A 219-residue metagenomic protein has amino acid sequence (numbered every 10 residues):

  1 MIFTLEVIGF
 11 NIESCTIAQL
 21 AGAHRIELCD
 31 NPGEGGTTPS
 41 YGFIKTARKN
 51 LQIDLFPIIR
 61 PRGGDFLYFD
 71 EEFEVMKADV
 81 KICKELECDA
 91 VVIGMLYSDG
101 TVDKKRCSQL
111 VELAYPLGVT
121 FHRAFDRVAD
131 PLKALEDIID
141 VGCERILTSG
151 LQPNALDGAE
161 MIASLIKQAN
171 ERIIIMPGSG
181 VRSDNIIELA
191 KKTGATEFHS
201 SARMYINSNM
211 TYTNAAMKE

Functional and structural regions predicted by a protein language model:
F3-V7, I26-L28, A47, L55-I59 (+5 more regions): Hydrophobic faces of well-ordered beta-strands that scaffold small-molecule active sites in alpha/beta enzyme cores
F10-A21, L67-K81, D126-V141, I162-I175 (+1 more regions): Catalytic cores of alpha/beta
N11, D30-P32, P61-G63, Y97-D99 (+4 more regions): Active-site-proximal loop/turn and secondary-structure-junction residues that shape catalytic pockets, frequently
I12-S14, A23-R25, T37, F43-K104 (+1 more regions): Active-site beta->alpha loop and helix N-cap motifs at the rims of alpha/beta catalytic domains
H24-T37, I82-S98, C143-L156, T193-A215: Glycine-rich phosphate-binding active-site loops on the catalytic face of alpha/beta enzymes
G36-G63, V102-A124, A159-S183: Alpha-helix-loop-beta-strand connector modules within alpha/beta enzyme cores
I44, A159-Q168, A190-T193, N207-E219: C-terminal helical cap(s) of enzyme catalytic domains, especially alpha/beta-barrels
E87-G142: Hydrophobic, well-structured mid-protein blocks that either form specific transmembrane helices
